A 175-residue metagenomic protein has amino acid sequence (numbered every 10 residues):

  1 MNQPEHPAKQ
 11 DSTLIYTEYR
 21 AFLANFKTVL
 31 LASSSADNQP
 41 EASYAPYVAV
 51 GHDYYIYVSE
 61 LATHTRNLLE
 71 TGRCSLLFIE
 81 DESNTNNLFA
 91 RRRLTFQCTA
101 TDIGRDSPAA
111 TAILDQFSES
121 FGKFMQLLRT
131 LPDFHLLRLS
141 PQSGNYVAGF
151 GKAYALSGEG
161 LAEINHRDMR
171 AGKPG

Functional and structural regions predicted by a protein language model:
M1-T17, D115-Q116, F124-G175: C-terminal edge-of-domain segments
N2-L69: An N-terminal domain-cap segment
E5-H6, T63-S120, P141-S143, G175: Short, structured beta-strand-loop surface elements
N25-F26, T71, S120, L131: Structured helix-beta-strand junction loops
S33-D37, E80, A148: Short acidic, glycine-rich loop/turn motifs
P40-S43, L94-F96, Y154: Short beta-strand segments
H52-D53, G72, D133, Q142: Beta-strand-connecting loop/turn residues
Y54-V58, F96, L137-L139, N145-Y146: Short hydrophobic-aromatic micro-motifs
